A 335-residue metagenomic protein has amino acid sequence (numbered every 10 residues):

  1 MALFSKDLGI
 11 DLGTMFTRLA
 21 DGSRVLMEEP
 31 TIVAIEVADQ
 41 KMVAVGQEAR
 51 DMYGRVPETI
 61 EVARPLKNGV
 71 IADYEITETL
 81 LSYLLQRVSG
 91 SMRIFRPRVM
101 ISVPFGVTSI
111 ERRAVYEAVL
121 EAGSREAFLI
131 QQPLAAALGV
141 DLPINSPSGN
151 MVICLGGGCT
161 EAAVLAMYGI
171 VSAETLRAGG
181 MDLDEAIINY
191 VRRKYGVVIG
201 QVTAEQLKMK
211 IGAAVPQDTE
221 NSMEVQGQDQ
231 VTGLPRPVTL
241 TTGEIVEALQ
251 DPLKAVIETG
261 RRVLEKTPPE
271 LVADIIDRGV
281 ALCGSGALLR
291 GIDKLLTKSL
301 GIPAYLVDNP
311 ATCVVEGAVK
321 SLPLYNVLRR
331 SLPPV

Functional and structural regions predicted by a protein language model:
M1-L155, A163-A281, A287-V335: Nucleotide/phosphate-binding catalytic cleft detector across ATP-hydrolyzing and phosphate-transferring enzymes
